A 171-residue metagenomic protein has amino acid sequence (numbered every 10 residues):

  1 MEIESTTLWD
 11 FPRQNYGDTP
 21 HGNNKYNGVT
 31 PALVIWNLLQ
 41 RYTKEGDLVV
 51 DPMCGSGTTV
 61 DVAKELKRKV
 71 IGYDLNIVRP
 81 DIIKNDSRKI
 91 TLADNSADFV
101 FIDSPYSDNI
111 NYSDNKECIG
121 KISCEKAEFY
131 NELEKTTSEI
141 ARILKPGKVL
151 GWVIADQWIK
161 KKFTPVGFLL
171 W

Functional and structural regions predicted by a protein language model:
M1-W171: Class I S-adenosyl-L-methionine-dependent methyltransferase catalytic core
